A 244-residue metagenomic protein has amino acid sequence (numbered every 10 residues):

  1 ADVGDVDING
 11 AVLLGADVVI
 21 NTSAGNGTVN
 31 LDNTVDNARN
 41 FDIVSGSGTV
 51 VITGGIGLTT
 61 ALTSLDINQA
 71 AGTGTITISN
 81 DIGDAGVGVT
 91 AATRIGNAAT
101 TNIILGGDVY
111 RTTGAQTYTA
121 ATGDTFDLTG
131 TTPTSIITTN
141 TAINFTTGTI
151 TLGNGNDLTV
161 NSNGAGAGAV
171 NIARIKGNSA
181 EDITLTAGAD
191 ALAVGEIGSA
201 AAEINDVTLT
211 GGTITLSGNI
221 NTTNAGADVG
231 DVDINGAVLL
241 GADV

Functional and structural regions predicted by a protein language model:
A1-V244: Extracellular lectin-like interaction modules
